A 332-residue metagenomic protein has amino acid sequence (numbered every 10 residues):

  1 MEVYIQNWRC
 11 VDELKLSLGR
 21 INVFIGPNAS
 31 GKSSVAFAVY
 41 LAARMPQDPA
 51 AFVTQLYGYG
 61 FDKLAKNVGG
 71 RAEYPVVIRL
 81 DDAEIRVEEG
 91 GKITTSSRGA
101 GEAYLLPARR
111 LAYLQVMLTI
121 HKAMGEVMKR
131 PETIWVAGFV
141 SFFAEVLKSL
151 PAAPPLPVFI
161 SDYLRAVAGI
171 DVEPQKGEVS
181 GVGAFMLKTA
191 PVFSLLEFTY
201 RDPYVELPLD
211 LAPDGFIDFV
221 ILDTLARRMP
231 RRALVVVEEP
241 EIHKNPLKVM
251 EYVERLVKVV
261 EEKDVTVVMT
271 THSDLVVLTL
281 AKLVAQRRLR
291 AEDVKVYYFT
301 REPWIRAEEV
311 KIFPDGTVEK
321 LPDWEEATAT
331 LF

Functional and structural regions predicted by a protein language model:
M1-K15: Extreme N-terminal "head/tail" segments of very large remodeling/mechanoenzyme assemblies
E2-Q6, V39-V237, E262, E302-F332: Phosphate-coordinating catalytic segments in nucleotide- and nucleic-acid-processing enzymes
F24: Hydrophobic anchor at the beta1->P-loop junction of P-loop NTPases
A29-S30: ATP-binding Walker
S33: Walker A/P-loop
N245-M250: Conserved D-loop-proximal element of ABC-family nucleotide-binding domains
E251-F332: C-terminal lobe/lid and adjacent interdomain/linker elements of RecA-like ASCE P-loop ATPase modules
